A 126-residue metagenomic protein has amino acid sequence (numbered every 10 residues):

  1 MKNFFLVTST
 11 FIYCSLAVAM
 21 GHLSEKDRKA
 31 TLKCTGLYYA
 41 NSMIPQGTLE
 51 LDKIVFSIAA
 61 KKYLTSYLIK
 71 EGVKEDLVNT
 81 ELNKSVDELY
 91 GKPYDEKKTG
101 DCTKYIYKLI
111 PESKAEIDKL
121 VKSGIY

Functional and structural regions predicted by a protein language model:
M1-F4: Positively charged n-region of N-terminal signal peptides that target proteins for export
C14-L16: N-terminal signal peptide c-region/cleavage motif recognized by signal peptidases
L23-V73: Short N-proximal segments of mature Sec-exported proteins
D52-Y126: Compact alpha-helical subdomains of small soluble proteins
